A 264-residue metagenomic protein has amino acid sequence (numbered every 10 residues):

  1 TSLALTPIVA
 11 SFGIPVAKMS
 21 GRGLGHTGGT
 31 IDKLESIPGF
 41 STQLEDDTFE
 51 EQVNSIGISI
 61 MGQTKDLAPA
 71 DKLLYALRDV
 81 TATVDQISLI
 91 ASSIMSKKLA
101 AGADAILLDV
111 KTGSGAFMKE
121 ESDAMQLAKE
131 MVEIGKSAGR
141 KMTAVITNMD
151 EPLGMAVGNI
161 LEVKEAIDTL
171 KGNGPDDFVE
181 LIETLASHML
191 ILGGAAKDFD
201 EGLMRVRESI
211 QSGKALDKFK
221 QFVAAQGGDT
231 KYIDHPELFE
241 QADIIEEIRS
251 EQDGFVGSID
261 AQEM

Functional and structural regions predicted by a protein language model:
T1-S20, L24: Active-site cofactor/substrate anionic-group-binding motifs, chiefly glycine- and Lys/Arg-rich phosphate-binding loops
S2, S20, T27-D32, Q63-T64 (+4 more regions): Short acidic, glycine/serine/threonine-rich loops at helix termini
L5-F12, T30-K33, A166, A186-L190: Buried hydrophobic packing segments
M19, V53, M61-T64, I94 (+2 more regions): Short beta-strand segments
G21, K33-F40, A76-Q86, S114-S122: Flexible, glycine/proline-enriched loop segments at strand-loop-helix junctions that form or flank small-ligand binding
K33-S59, K129-G135, G139: A glycine-rich helix N-cap at a beta->alpha junction
S55-A103: Phosphate/diphosphate-binding glycine-rich loops and adjacent basic-rich segments that engage nucleotide
T83-Q86, I90, A100, D104-M264: Well-ordered secondary-structure scaffolds
